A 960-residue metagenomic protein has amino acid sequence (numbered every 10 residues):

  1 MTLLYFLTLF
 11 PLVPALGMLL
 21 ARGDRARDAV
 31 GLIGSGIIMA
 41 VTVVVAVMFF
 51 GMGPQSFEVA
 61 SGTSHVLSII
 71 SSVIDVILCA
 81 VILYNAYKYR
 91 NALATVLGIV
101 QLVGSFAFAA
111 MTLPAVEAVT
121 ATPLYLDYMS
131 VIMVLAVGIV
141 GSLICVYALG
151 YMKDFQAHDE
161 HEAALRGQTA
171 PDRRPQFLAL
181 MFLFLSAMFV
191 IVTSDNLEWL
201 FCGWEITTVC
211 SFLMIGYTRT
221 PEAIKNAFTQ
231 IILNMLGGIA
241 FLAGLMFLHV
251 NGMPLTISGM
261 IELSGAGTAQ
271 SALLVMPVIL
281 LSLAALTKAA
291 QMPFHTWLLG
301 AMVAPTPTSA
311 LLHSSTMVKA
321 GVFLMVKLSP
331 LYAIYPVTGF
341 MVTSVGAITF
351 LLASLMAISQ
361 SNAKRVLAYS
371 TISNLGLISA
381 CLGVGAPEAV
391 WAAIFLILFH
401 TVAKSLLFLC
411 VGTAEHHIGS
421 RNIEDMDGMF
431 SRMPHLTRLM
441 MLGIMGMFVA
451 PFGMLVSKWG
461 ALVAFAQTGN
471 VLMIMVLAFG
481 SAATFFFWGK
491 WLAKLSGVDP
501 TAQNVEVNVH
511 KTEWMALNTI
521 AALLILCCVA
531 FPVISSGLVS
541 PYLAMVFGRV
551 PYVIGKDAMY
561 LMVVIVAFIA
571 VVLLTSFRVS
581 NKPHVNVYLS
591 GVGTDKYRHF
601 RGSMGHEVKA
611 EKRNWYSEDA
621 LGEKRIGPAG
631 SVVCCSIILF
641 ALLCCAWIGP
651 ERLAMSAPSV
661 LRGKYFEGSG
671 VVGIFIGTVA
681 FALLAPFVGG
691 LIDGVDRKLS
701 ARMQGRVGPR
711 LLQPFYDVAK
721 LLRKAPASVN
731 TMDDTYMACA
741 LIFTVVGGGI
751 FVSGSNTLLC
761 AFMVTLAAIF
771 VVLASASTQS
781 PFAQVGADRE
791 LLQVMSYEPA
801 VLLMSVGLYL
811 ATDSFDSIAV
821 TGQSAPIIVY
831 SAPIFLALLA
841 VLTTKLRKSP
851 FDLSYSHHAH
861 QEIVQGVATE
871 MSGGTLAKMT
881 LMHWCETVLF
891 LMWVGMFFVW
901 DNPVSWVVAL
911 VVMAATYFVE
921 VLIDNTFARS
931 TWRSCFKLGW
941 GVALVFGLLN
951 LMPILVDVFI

Functional and structural regions predicted by a protein language model:
M1-F10, T63-V76, Y128-V137, E198-C210 (+5 more regions): Structural signature of hydrophobic alpha-helical transmembrane segments
T2-Y5, L16-A179, P254, S258-T268 (+6 more regions): Transmembrane helix-loop-helix hairpins at membrane boundaries of multipass inner-membrane proteins
L3-L20, L32-M48, I69-Y87, Q101-A115 (+14 more regions): Central hydrophobic cores of alpha-helical transmembrane segments in multi-pass inner-membrane proteins across all
M52-V66, A118, T256-A266, G460-A464 (+4 more regions): Membrane-interfacial helical/loop segments at transmembrane boundaries in membrane proteins
L143-L200, C210-V509, V746, I750-F751 (+6 more regions): Hydrophobic transmembrane alpha-helices and their helix-loop junctions in integral membrane proteins
E162, V505-N508, T512-C527, L538-Y665 (+4 more regions): Membrane-interface and transmembrane segments of multi-pass membrane proteins
K225, I232-L233, W615-C635, E920-L948: Interfacial loop-to-transmembrane junctions
G663-I960: Selective transmembrane helix interface/packing segments
